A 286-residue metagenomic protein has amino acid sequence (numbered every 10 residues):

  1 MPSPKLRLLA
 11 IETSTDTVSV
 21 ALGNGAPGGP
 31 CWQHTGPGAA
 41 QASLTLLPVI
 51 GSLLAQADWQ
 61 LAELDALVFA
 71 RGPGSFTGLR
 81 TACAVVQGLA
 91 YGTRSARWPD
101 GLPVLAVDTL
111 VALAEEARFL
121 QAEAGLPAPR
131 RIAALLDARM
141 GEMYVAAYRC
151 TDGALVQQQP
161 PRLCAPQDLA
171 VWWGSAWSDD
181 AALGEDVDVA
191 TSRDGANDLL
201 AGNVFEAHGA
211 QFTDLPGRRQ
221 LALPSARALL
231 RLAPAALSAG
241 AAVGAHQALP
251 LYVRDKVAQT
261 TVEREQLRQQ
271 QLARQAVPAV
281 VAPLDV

Functional and structural regions predicted by a protein language model:
P2-F76, L102, P283-V286: N-terminal beta-alpha supersecondary unit
S3-L6, A26, T35, Q41 (+2 more regions): Surface "functional belts" at beta-alpha junctions
S14-D16, G72-P73, A138-G141, F205-E206 (+1 more regions): Short glycine-rich anion-binding loops that position phosphate/pyrophosphate groups of nucleotides and phosphorylated
T45-P48, A84, G88, A112 (+2 more regions): Short amphipathic alpha-helical face segments that pack within enzyme cores and frequently flank/anchor catalytic
L53-A57, G92, A96, A117 (+2 more regions): Stable alpha-helical structural segments in soluble proteins, enriched in small hydrophobic residues
V68-P99, T109: DPxDG-like acidic metal-binding loop motif
G74, L89, L200, L230 (+1 more regions): A residue-level signal for conserved active-site and pocket-lining positions in enzyme catalytic cores
E206, G217-V286: Acyltransferase
